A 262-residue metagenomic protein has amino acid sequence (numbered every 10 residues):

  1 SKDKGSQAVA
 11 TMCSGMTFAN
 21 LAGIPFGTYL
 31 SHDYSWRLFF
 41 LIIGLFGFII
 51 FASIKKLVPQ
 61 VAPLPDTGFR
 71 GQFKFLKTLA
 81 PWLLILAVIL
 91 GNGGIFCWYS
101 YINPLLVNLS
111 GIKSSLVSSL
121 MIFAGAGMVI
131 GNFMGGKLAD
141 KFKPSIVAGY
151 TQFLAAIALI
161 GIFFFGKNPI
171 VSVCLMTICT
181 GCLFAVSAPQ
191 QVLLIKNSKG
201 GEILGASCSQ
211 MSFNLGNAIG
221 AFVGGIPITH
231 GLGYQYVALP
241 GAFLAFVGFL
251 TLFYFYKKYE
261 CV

Functional and structural regions predicted by a protein language model:
S1, A185-S198: Intracellular juxtamembrane helix-capping segments at the cytosolic ends of symmetry-related transmembrane helices
S1-S14: Cytoplasmic helix-loop-helix junction between adjacent transmembrane helices in 12-TM secondary transporters
T11-K56: Helix-loop-helix hairpin linking two adjacent transmembrane segments in secondary transporters
H32-G44, I226-A245: A membrane-interface helix-boundary motif in multi-pass transporters
W82-I122: Extracytoplasmic gate region of multi-pass secondary transporters
N132-K143, I228-T229: Helix-to-loop junctions at the C-terminal end of transmembrane segments in multipass secondary transporters
S145-Q190: C-terminal transmembrane helical hairpin of 12-TM major facilitator-type secondary transporters
N197-L232, G241: A late C-terminal transmembrane helix in Major Facilitator Superfamily
